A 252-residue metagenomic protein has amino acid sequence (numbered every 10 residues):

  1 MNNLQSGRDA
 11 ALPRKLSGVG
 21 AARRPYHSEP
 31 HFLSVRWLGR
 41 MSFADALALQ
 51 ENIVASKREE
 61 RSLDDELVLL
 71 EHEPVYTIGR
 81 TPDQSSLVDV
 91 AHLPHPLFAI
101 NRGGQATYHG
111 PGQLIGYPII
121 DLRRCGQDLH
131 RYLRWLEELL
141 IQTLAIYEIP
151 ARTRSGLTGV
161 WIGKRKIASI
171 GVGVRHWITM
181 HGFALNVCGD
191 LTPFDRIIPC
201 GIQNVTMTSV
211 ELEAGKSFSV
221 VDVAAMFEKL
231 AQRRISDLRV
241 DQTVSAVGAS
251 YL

Functional and structural regions predicted by a protein language model:
M1-I167, T192, R196, F218-V221 (+1 more regions): N-terminal lobe of the biotin/lipoate ligase/transferase fold
R80-V88, I170-V187, L191: Short, conserved beta-strand/beta-arch hydrophobic-aromatic motifs that form part of recognition grooves or interface
R102, V172, L212: Active-site donor-binding loop signature of nucleotide-sugar glycosyltransferases
G116-P118, T158, I170-V172, F183-V187 (+1 more regions): A structural signal for short, well-ordered beta-strand segments
L191-L252: C-terminal accessory segment of soluble enzyme catalytic cores
